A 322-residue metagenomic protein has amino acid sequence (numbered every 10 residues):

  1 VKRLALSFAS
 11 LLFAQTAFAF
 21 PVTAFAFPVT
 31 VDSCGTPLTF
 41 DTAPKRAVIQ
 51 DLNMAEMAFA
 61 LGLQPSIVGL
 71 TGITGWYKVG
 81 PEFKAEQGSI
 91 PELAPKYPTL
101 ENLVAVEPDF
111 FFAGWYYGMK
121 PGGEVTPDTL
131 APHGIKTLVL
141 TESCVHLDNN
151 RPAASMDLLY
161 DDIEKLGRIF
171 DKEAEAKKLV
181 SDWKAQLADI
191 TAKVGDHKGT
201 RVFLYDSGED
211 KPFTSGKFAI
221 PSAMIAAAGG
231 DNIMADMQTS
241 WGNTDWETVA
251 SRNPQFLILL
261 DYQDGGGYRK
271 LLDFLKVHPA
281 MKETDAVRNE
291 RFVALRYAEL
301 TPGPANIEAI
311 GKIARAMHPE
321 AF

Functional and structural regions predicted by a protein language model:
R3-F8, A17-M57, R168-Y205, M317-F322: Bacterial Sec-exported substrate-binding components of ABC uptake systems
S33-G35, I90-E101, P121, S143 (+1 more regions): Short helix-initiation/N-cap motifs at beta->coil->alpha
I49-V106, F110-M119, I233: A short, structured surface patch at a secondary-structure boundary
N53-E56, I73-W76, F110-F111, Y116-K120 (+6 more regions): Solvent-exposed loop/turn segments at secondary-structure junctions within structured extracellular/periplasmic domains
W76, P95, T214-W241: Alpha-helical, coiled-coil/dimerization segments enriched in small aliphatic residues
L100-F110, H133, T244-N253: Short helices/loops that flank or line small-molecule/ion binding pockets
Y117-V125, I135-K165, K198-I220, Y268: Extracytoplasmic ligand-binding site segments that recognize negatively charged/polar headgroups
A153-E164, R168, I258-F322: Structured C-terminal subdomain patch of bacterial secreted/periplasmic proteins
